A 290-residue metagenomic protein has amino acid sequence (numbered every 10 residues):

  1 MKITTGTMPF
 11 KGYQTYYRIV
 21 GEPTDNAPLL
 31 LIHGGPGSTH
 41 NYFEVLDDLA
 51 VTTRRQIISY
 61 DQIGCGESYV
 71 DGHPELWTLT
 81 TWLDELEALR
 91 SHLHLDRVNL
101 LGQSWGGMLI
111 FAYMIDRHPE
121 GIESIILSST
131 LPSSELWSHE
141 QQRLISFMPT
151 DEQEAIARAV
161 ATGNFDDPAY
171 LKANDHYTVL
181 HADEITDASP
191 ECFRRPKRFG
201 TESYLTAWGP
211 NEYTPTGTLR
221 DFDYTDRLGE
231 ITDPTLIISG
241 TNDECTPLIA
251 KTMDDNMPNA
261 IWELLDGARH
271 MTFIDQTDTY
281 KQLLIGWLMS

Functional and structural regions predicted by a protein language model:
M1-Q14: N-terminal cap/lid segment of alpha/beta-hydrolase-fold proteins
Y13-D71: Conserved HGGG/HGGXW glycine-rich cap/lid loop of the alpha/beta-hydrolase fold
S59-W105, L109, Q282: Active-site loop/oxyanion-hole signature of alpha/beta-hydrolase fold enzymes
D96-E140: Conserved hydrolase catalytic core segment
E123-N164: Flexible "cap/lid" loop of the alpha/beta hydrolase fold
A157-D233: Alpha/beta-hydrolase
T218, T225-A268: Conserved loop-alpha-helix segment in the C-terminal half of the alpha/beta-hydrolase fold that carries the catalytic
A260-S290: Catalytic active-site module of serine/aspartate enzymes centered on a nucleophile-bearing elbow/loop
